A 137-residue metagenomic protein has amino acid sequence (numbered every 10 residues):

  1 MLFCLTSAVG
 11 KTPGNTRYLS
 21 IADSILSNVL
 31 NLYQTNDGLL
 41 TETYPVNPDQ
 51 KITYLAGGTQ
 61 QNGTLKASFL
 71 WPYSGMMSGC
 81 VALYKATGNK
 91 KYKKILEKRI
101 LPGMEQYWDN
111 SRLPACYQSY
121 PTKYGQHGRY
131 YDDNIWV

Functional and structural regions predicted by a protein language model:
M1-P13: Bacterial Sec-dependent N-terminal signal peptides
G10-Y124: Low-complexity, Ser/Thr/Pro/Gly-enriched N-terminal "stalk/linker" regions
G125-V137: Extended hydrophobic secondary-structure segments
